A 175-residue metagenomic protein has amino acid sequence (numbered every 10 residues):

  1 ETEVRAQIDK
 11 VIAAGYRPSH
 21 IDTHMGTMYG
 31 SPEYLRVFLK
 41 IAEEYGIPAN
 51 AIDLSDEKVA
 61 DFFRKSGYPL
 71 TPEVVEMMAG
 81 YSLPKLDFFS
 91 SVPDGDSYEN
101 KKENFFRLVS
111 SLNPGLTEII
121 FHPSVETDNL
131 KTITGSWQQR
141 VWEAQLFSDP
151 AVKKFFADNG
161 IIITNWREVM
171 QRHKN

Functional and structural regions predicted by a protein language model:
E1-R5: Glycine-rich anion/phosphate-binding loops
Q7-P84, D96-E103, S110: Catalytic domains of cell-wall/extracellular-matrix polysaccharide-remodeling enzymes, centered on de-N-acetylation
A14, N100-I133: Catalytic grooves of carbohydrate-active enzymes
I21, I119, F156: Conserved, mostly hydrophobic/aromatic
H24-G26, L54-E57, F88-P93, H122-E126 (+1 more regions): Active-site beta-loop-alpha junctions enriched in small/polar residues
A49-N50, I133-N175: C-terminal domain-boundary segment and adjacent tail
S91-S97, R107-L108, Q139-W142: Short, glycine/charged-rich beta-strand-loop motifs at protein surfaces that mediate ligand recognition and catalysis
